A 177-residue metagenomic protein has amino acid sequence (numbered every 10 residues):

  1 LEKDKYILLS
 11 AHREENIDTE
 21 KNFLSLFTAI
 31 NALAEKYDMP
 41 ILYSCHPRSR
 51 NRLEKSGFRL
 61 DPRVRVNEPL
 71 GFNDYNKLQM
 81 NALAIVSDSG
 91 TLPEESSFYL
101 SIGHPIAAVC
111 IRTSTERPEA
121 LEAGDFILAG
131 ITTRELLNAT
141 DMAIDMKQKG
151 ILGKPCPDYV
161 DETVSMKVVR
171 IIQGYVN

Functional and structural regions predicted by a protein language model:
L1-M39, S44, S49-N177: Nucleotide-activated sugar donor-binding and catalytic core shared by glycosyltransferases and related lipid-linked
